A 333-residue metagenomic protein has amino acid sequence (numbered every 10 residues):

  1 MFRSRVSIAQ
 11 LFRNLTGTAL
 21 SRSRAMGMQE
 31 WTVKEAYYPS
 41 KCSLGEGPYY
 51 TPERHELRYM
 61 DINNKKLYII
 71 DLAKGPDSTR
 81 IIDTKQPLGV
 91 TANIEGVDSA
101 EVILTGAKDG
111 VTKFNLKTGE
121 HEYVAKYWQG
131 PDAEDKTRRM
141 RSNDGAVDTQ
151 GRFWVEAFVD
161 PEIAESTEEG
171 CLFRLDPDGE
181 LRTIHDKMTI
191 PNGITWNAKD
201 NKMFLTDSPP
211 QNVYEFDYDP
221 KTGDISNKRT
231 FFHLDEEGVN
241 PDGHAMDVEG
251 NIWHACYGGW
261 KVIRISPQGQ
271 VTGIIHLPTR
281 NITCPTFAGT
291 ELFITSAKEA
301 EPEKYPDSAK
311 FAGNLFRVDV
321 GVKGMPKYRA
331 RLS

Functional and structural regions predicted by a protein language model:
G27-C42, L72-P76, A125-W128, K228-R229: A short helix->beta-strand "capping" segment at the edge of beta-propeller domains
P39-R54, T84-I103, G130-R152, C171 (+4 more regions): Beta-rich, blade/repeat-based domains predominating in secreted/periplasmic proteins but also intracellular
T51-P52, L57-N63, I103-K108, V155-A164 (+3 more regions): Conserved beta-strand positions in repeat-built beta-propeller and related beta-rich domains
E53-D83, V111-K113: Beta-propeller domains
K66-Y68, G110-T112, G170-F173, N212-Y214 (+2 more regions): A short loop-to-beta-strand structural motif that recurs across blades of beta-propeller domains
L116-K117, F216-G223, V320-M325: Short loop/turn segments immediately following beta-strands, especially the blade-tip and inter-blade linker loops
N212, H233-Q270: Loop/turn-rich, solvent-exposed surfaces of beta-rich toroidal or solenoidal domains
F287-S333: Blade-level signature of beta-propeller repeat domains, shared across WD40, Kelch, NHL, RCC1 and BNR/Asp-box propellers
